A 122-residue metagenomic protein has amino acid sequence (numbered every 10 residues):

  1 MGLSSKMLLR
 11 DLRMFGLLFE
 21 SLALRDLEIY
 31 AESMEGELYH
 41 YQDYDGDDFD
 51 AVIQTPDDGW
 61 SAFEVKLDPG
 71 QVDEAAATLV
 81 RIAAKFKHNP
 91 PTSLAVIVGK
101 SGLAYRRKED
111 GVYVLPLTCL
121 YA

Functional and structural regions predicted by a protein language model:
M1-A122: A cross-kingdom feature that marks ATP-driven nucleic-acid transaction machinery
